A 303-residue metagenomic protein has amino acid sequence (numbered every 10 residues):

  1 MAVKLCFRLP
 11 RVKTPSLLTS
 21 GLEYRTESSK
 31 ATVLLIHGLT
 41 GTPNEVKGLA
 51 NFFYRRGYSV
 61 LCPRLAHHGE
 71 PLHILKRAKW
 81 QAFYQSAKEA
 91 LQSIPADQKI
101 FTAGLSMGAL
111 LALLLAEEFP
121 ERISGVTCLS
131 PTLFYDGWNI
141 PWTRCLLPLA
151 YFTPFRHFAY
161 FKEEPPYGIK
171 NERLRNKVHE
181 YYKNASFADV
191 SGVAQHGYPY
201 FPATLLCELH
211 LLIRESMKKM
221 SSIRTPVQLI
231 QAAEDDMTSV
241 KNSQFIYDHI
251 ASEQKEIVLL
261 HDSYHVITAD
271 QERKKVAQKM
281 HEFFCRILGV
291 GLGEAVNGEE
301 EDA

Functional and structural regions predicted by a protein language model:
L17-G21, F201-K219: Active-site nucleophile elbow and catalytic-triad environment of alpha/beta-hydrolase enzymes
L49, T225, S239-D248: Short alpha-helix in the alpha/beta-hydrolase fold that links the catalytic acid
F53-L72: Conserved alpha/beta-hydrolase
G104-A112: Gly/Ala-rich beta-loop-alpha elbow adjacent to hydrolase catalytic centers
L114, P120-P199: Alpha/beta-hydrolase-fold enzymes
I223, L229-Q231, D235: Short beta-strand/loop motif that positions the catalytic acidic residue of the alpha/beta-hydrolase fold
E234-T238, V266: Acidic catalytic loop of the alpha/beta-hydrolase fold
E256-A303: Catalytic active-site module of serine/aspartate enzymes centered on a nucleophile-bearing elbow/loop
